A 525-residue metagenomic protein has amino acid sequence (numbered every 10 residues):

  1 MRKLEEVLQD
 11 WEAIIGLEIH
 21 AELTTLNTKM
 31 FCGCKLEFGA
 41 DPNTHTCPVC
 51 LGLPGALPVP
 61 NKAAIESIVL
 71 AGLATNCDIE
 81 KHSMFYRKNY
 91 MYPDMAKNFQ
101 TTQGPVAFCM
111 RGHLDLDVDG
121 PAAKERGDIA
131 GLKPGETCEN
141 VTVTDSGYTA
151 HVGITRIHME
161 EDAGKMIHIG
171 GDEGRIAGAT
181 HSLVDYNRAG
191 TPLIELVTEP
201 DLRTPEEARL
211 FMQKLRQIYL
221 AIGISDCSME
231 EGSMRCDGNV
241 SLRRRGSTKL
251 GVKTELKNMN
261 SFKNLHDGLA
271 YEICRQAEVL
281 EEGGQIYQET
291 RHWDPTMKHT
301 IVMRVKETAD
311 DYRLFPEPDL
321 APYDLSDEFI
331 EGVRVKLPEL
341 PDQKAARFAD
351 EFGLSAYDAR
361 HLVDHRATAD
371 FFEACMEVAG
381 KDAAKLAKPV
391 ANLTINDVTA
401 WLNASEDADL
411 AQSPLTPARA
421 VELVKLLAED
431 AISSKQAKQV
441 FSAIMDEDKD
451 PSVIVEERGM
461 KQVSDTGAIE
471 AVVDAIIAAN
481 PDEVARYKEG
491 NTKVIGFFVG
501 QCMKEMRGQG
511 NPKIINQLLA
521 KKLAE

Functional and structural regions predicted by a protein language model:
M1-E339, A356, V378-D382: Basic, nucleic-acid-interacting segments
Q9, E377-V390, A431-I432, E489-T492: Structural motif
E18, E272, C375, L393 (+8 more regions): Amphipathic alpha-helical segments in well-ordered regions
Y186-T191, E231-C236, G246-T248, Q462-E525: C-terminal non-catalytic interaction appendages of large macromolecular assemblies
G232-R244, A349-A374, A387-S405, L415-A420 (+2 more regions): Core structural elements
Y323-D324, A359, F371-E373, A384-K385 (+7 more regions): Extended hydrophobic-aromatic, low-complexity segments
F329-K336, Q343, A374-D382, A420-I432: Extended, non-catalytic structural segments that build the interaction scaffolds of large macromolecular assemblies
L410-K425, A431-K504: Strongly charged, low-complexity linkers/loops
